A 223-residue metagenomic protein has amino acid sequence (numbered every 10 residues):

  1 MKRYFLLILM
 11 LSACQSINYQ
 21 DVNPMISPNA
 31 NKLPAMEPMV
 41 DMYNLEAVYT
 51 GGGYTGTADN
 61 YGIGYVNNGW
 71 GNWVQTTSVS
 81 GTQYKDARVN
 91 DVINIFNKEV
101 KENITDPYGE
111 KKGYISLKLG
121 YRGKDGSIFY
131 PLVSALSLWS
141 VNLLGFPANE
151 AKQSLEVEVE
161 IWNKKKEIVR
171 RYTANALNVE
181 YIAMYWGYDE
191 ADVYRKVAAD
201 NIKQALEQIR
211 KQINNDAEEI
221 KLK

Functional and structural regions predicted by a protein language model:
M1-Q15: Sec-dependent bacterial lipoprotein signal peptides
Y4, T105-P107, N149: Generic marker of residues within folded, mature protein domains
C14-K111, A217-K223: A structural "domain/chain start" motif
Q15-I26, A148-E158, W162-K223: C-terminal/domain-edge helix-coil "capping" segments
D41-G62, Y121-I128, I168-T173, L177-Y181: Short, solvent-exposed beta-strand-terminating loops
D59-N72, S127-A151, V179-V193: Alpha-helical membrane-targeting segments
E110-E167: Surface-exposed short loop/turn segments
